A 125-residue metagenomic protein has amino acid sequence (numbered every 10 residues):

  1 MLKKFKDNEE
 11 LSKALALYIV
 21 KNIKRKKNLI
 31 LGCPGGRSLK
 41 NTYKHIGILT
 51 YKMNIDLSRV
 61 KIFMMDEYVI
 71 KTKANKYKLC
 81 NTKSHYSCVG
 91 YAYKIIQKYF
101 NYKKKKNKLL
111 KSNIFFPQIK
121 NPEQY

Functional and structural regions predicted by a protein language model:
M1, N8-S12, D56-Y125: Ligand-binding beta-strand-loop-alpha-helix segment within the catalytic cores of soluble metabolic enzymes
M1-L31, Y51-K52: N-terminal glycine-/serine-/threonine-rich phosphate-binding loop
C33-S38: Glycine-rich beta-strand-to-loop/alpha-helix junction loops that act as flexible
I46-I48, Y77-K78: Short, glycine/charged-enriched secondary-structure capping and boundary segments
G47-M53, V69: Glycine-rich, flexible N-terminal cofactor/catalytic loop recognition
